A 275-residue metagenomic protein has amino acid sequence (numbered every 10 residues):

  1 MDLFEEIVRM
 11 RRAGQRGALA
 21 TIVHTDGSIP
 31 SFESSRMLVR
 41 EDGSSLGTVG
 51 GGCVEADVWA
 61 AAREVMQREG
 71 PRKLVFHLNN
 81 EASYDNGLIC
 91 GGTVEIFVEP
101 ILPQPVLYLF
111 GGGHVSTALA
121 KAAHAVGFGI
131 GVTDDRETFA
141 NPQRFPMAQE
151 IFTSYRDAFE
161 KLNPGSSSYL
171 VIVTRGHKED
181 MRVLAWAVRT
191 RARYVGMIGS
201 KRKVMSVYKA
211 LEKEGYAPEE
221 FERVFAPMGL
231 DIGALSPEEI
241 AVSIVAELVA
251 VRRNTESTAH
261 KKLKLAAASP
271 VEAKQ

Functional and structural regions predicted by a protein language model:
M1-E150, E160-Y169, K203, K209-A210 (+1 more regions): Segments forming oxygen-rich coordination pockets for charged ligands
G51, G112, G176-H177, S200 (+1 more regions): Short beta->alpha junction loops/turns
A122, R182-A187: A short acidic, amphipathic alpha-helical/loop segment
T133, Y169, T174, A185-A210: ADP-ribose/adenylate-binding Rossmann-like module
I151-D157, L162, T174-K178: A general structural motif
I151-F152, R191-I198, A217-V224: Short hydrophobic/aromatic-enriched beta-strand-loop microsegments
S200, P218-A250: Active-site capping/gating segments
L211, G215: Conserved hydrophobic residues forming the short capping helix/wall of the S-adenosyl-L-methionine
